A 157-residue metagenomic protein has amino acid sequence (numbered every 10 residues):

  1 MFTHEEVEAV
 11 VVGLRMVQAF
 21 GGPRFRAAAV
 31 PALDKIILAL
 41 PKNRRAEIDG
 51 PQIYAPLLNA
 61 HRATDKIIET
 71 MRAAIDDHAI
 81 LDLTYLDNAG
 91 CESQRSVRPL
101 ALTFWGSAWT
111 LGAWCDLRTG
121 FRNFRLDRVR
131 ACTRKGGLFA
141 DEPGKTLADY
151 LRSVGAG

Functional and structural regions predicted by a protein language model:
M1-G157: Short glycine- and basic-residue-enriched patches
